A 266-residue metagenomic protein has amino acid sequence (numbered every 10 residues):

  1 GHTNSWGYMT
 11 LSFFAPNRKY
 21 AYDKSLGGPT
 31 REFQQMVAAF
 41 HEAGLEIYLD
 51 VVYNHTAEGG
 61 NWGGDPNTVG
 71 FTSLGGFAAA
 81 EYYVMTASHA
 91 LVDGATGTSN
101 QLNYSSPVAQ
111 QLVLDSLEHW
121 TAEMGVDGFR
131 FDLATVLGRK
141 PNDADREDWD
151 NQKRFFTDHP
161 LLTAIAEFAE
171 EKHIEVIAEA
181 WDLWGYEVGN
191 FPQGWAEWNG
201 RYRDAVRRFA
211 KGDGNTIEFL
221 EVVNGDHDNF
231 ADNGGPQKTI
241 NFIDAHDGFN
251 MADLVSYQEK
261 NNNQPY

Functional and structural regions predicted by a protein language model:
G1-G125, R130-I165: Substrate-binding/active-site clefts of carbohydrate-active enzymes
N142, E147-Q152, F156-Y266: Conserved alpha/beta catalytic core and glycan-binding cleft of carbohydrate-active enzymes
